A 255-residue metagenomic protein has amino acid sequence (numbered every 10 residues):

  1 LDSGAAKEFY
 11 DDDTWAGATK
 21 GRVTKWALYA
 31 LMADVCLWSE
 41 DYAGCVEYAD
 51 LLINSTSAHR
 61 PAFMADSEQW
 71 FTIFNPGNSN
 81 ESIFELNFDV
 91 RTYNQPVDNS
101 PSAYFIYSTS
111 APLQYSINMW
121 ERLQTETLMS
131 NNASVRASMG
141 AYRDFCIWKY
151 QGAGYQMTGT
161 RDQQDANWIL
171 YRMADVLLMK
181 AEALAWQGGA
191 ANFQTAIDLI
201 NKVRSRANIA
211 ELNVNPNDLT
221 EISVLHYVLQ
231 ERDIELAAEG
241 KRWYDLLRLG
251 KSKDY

Functional and structural regions predicted by a protein language model:
L1-V97, M129-Y255: Acidic/polar-rich alpha-helix caps and helix-coil junctions
E85, I106-L128, S134: Active-site core of glycosidic bond-cleaving carbohydrate-active enzymes
T92-I117, E239: Acidic-aromatic pocket-rim loops
